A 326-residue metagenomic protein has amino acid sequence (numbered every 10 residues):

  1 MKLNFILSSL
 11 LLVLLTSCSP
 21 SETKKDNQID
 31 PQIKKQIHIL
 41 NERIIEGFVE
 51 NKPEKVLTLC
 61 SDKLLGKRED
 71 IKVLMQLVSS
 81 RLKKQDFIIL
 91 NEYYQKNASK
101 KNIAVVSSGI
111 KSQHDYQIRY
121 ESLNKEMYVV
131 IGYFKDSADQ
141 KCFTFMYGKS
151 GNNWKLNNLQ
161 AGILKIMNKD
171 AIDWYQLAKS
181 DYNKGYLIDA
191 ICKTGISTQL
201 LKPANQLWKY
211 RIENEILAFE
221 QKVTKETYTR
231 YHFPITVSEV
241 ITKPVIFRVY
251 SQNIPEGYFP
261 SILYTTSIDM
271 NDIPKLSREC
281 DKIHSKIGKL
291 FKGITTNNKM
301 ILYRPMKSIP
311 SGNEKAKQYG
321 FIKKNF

Functional and structural regions predicted by a protein language model:
M1-Q28: Bacterial Sec-dependent N-terminal signal peptides
C18-E50, Q160-I172: Short, low-complexity N-terminal intrinsically disordered segments enriched in polar/charged residues
I44-V56, A178, Y182-I188: Short helix-adjacent coil turns
E50-K63, I191-G195: Short, well-ordered alpha-helical segments enriched in acidic and aromatic residues
L57-H114, T198-T227, C280: Short solvent-exposed beta->alpha transition segments
Q76-Q140, N168, K225-I268: Surface-exposed, charged secondary-structure patches
I131-N168, Q252-S261, S285-N325: Short beta-strand edge/turn micro-motifs at domain boundaries
M167-V223: Alpha-helical protein-protein interaction scaffolds
